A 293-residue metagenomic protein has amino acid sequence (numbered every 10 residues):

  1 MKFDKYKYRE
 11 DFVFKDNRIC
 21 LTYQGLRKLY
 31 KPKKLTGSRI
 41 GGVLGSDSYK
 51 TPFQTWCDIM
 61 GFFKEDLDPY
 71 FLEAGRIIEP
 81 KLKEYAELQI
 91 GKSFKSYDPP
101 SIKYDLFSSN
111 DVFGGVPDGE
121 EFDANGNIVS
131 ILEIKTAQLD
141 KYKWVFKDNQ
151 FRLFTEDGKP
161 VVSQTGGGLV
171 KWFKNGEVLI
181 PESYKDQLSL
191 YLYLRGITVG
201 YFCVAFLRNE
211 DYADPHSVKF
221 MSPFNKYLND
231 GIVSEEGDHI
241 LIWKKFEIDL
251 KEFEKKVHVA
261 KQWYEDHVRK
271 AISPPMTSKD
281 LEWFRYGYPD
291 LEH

Functional and structural regions predicted by a protein language model:
M1-H293: Accessory terminal regions of nucleic-acid processing enzymes
